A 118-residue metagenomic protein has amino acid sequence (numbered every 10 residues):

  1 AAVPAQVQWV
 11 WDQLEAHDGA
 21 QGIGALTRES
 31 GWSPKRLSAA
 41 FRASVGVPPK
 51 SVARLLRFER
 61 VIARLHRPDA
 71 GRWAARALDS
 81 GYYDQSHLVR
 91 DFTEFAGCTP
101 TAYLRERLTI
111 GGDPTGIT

Functional and structural regions predicted by a protein language model:
A1-S30, P34-K35, V52-G71: A short, Lys/Arg-enriched amphipathic alpha-helix from helix-turn-helix/homeodomain DNA-binding modules
G24-E59, L78-T99: Basic/polar phosphate-binding segments, predominantly the helix-turn-helix DNA-binding elements of transcriptional
H66-P68, D91-T118: …primarily DNA-binding HTH/wHTH and HhH modules…
